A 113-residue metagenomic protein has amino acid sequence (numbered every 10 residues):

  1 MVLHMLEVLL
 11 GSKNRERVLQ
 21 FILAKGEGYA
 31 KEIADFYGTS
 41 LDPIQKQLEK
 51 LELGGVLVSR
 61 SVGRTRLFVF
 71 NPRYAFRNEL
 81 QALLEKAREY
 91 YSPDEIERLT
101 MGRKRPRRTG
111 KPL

Functional and structural regions predicted by a protein language model:
M1, A75-L113: Amphipathic alpha-helical dimerization/coiled-coil segments that flank or bridge DNA-binding/regulatory modules
H4-R15, Y29, S61-L84: Short, cationic-aromatic polyanion-contact patches
E16-Q20: Pre-recognition alpha-helix immediately N-terminal to the DNA-recognition helix within helix-turn-helix or winged-helix
I22-K25: Short helix-capping/hinge SLiMs at alpha-helix to coil transitions
E32-F36: A short acidic, leucine-rich amphipathic alpha-helix
D42: Key DNA-contact positions within bacterial/archaeal DNA-binding proteins
L48-E49: Short, hydrophobic-biased segments on the C-terminal half of alpha helices that form "recognition helices"
E52-V62: A short, conserved structural fragment
